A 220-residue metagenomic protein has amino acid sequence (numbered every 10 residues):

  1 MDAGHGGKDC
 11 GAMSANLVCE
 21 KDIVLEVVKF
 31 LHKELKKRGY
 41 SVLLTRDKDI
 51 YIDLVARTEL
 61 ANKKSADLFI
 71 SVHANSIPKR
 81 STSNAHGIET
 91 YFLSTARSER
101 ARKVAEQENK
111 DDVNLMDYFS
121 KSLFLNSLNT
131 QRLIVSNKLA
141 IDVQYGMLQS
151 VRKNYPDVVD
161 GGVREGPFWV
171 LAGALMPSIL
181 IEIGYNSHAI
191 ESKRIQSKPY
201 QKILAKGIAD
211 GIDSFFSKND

Functional and structural regions predicted by a protein language model:
D2-Y118, L125, N129-L133, N137-I141: Catalytic-core regions of hydrolytic enzymes
P78, S127-D220: Active-site-adjacent mobile loop/cap segments within catalytic or ligand-binding domains
Y118-F119, W169: A residue-identity detector for tryptophan
